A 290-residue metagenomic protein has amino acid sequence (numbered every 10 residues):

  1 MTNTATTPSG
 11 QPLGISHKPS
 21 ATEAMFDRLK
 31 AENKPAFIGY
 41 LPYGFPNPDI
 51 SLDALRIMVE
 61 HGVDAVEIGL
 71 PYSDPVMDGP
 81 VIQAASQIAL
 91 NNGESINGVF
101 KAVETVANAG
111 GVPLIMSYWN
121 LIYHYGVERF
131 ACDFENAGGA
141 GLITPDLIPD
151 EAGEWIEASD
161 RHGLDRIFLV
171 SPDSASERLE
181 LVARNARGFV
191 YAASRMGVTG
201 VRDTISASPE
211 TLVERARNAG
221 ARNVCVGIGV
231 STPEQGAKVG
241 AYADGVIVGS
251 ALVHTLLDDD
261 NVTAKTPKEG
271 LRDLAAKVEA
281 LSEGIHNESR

Functional and structural regions predicted by a protein language model:
M1-T4, Q11-L13, E214-R222, S231-R290: Alpha/beta catalytic cores of nucleotide-metabolism and tRNA/nucleoside-modifying enzymes
T2-Y40, V103-E104: N-terminal amphipathic alpha-helix/helix-capping segment at the start of soluble metabolic enzymes
H17-L29, P48, Y72-A84, N91-E104 (+6 more regions): Active-site-adjacent beta->alpha loops and helix N-cap segments on the catalytic face of soluble alpha/beta enzymes
E32-I38, N108-Y118, S159-L169, R217-G227: Short beta-strand/loop segments at the ligand-binding rim of alpha/beta enzyme cores
F37-S51, L114-G126, D165-S174, R202: Active-site mouth loops of central-metabolism enzymes
G39, M58, G69, F134 (+3 more regions): Conserved, mostly hydrophobic/aromatic
D49-M58, S174-R184, V226, V230-V246: Catalytic cores of alpha/beta
D64-S73, G139-I143, I148, V190-G200 (+2 more regions): Glycine-rich phosphate-binding active-site loops on the catalytic face of alpha/beta enzymes
